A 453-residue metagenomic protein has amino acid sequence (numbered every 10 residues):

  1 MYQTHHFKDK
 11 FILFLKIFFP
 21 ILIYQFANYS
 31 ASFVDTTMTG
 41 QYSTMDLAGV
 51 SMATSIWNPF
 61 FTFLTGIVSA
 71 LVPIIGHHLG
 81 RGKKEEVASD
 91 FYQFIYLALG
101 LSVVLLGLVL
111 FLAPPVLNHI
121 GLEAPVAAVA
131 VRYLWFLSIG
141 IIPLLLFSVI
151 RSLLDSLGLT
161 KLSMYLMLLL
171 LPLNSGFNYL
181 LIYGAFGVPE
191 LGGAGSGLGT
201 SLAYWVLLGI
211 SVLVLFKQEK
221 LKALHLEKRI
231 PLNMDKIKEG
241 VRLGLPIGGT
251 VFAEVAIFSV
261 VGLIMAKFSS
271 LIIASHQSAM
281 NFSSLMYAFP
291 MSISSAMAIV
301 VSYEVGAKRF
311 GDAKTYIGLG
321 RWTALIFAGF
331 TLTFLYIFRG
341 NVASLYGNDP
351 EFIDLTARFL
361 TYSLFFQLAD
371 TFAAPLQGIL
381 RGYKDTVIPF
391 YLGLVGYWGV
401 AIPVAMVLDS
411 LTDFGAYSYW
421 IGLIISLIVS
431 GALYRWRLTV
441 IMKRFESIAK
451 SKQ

Functional and structural regions predicted by a protein language model:
M1-I21, I75-I142, V188-L245, V301-F366 (+1 more regions): Short alpha-helical transmembrane segments in multi-pass integral membrane proteins
K16-D35, F136, A203-L207, S211 (+3 more regions): Transmembrane helical elements of multi-pass membrane transporters/channels
I23, A27, A31, F60-L64 (+15 more regions): Residue-level hotspots within pore-lining transmembrane alpha-helices of multi-pass secondary transporters
F26, S30-A48, L117-A124, L180-L191 (+4 more regions): Helix-terminus/linker motif at the lipid-water interface of multi-pass membrane proteins
T39-N58, D90, A124-V129, G193-A194 (+5 more regions): Interfacial/gating helices of multi-pass transporter permease domains
L47-L110, L144-G158, L162-S163, G262 (+2 more regions): Small-residue-rich hydrophobic transmembrane alpha-helices
V68, L137-D155, S163-N174, S196-V212 (+6 more regions): Short runs within selected transmembrane alpha-helices of multi-pass transporters and secretion channels
V109, N178, I182, S211-L215 (+7 more regions): Structural signal for membrane-spanning alpha-helices in multi-pass inner-membrane proteins, emphasizing helix cores
